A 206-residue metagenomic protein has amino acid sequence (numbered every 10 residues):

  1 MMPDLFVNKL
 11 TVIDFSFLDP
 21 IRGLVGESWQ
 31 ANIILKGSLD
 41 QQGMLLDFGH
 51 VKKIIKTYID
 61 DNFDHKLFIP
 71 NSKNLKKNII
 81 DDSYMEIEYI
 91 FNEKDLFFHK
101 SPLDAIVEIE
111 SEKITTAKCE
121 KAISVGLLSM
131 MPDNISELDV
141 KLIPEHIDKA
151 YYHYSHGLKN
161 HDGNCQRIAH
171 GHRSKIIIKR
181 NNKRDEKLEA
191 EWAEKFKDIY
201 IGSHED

Functional and structural regions predicted by a protein language model:
M1-D206: Charge-rich, low-complexity N-terminal segments
